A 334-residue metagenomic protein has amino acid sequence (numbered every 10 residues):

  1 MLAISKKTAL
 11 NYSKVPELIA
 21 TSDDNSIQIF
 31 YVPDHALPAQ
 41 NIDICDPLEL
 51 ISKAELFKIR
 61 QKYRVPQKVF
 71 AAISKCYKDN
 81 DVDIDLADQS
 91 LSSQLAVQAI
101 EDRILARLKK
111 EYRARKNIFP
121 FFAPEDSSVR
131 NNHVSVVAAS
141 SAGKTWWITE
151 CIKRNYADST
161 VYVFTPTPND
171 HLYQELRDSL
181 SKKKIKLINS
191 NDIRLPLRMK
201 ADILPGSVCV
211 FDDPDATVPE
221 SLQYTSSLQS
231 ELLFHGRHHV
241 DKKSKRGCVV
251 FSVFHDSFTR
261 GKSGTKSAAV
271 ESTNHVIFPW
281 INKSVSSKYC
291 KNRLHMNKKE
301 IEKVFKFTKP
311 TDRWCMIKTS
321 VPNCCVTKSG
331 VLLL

Functional and structural regions predicted by a protein language model:
L2-I4, S329, L333-L334: Phosphate-handling catalytic cores of nucleic-acid transaction enzymes
L2-L18, R177-S179, F254-C325: Conserved ATP-driven motor cores of ASCE-family P-loop NTPases powering translocation/secretion/packaging/pilus
S5-F122: N-terminal pre-Walker A segment at the start of P-loop NTPase domains
P120-N131: Phosphate-binding P-loop
R130, A157, P205, R246 (+1 more regions): Residue-level preference for short coil/turn positions at secondary-structure junctions
V134-K153, P166-D170, L187-K298: Conserved P-loop NTPase motor cores
D158-D178: AAA+/P-loop NTPase substrate/partner-engagement loops
E175-S190: Active-site regions of enzymes building and remodeling cell-envelope glycoconjugates
